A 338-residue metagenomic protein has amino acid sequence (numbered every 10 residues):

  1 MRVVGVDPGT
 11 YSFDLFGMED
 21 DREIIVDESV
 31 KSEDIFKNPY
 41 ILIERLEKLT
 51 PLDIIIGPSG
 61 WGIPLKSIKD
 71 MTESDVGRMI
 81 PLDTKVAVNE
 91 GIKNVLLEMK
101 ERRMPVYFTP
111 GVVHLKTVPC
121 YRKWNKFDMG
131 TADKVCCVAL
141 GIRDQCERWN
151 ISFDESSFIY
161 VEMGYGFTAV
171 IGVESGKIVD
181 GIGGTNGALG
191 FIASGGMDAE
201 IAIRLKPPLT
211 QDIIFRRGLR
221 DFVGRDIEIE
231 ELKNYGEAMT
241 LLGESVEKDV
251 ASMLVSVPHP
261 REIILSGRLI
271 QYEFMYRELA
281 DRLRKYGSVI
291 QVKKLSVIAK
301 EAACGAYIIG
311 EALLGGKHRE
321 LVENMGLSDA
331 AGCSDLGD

Functional and structural regions predicted by a protein language model:
M1-V26, P58, S156-G181: Gly/Thr-rich phosphate-binding beta-strand-loop-beta motif of the actin/hexokinase/Hsp70
E44-I54, R148-S152, D249-E262: Phosphate/pyrophosphate-binding loops at sites that engage ATP/ADP/AMP, CoA/4′-phosphopantetheine, polyphosphate
P51-K126: Short beta-strand-loop/turn "lid" adjacent to the catalytic site in phosphate-handling enzymes
W124-C136, R143-L205: Glycine-rich phosphate-binding loop of actin/hexokinase-like ATP-binding domains
T210-P260: Adenine-nucleotide phosphate-binding core of ATP-dependent small-molecule kinases
P260-R282: Glycine-rich phosphate-binding loops at beta-strand->alpha-helix junctions
R277, D281, S288-D338: Glycine-rich phosphate-binding/hydrolytic loop that grips phosphoryl groups
